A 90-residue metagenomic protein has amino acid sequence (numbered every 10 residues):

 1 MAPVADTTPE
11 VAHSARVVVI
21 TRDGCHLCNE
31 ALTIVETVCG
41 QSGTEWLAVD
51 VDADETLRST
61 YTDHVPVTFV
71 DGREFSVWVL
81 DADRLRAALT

Functional and structural regions predicted by a protein language model:
D6-T37: Local sequence-structure signature of Cys/Sec-based thiol-disulfide redox active-site neighborhoods
E30-T33, T60-D63, L80: Generic recognition of short, well-ordered alpha-helical segments
L32-V49: Conserved helix-turn-beta segment immediately C-terminal to the redox Cys motif in thioredoxin-like folds
E45-H64: Thioredoxin-like thiol-disulfide oxidoreductase module
V65-E74: A short, hydrophobic beta-strand/beta-hairpin element that forms part of a small beta-sheet core
L85-T90: Thiol-/selenol-based redox modules, centered on thioredoxin-like and closely related oxidoreductase domains
